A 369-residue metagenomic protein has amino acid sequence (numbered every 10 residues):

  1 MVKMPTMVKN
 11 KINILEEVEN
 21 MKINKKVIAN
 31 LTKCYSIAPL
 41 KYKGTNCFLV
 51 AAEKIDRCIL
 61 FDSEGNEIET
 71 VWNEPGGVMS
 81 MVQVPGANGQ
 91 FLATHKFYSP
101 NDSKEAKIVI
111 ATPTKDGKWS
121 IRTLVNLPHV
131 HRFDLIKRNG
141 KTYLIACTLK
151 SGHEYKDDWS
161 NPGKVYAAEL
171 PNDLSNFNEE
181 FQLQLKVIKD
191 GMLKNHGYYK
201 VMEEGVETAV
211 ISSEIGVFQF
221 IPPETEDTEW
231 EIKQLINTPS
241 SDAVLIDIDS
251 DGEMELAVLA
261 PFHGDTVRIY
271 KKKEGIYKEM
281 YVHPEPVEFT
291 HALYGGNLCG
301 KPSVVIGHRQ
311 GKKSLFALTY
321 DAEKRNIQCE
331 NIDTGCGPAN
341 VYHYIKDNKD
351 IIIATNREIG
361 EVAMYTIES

Functional and structural regions predicted by a protein language model:
K3-N20: Short, Lys/Arg-enriched N-terminal segments with co-localized hydrophobic residues within the first ~10-30 amino acids
E17-S369: Beta-propeller-forming repeat regions
